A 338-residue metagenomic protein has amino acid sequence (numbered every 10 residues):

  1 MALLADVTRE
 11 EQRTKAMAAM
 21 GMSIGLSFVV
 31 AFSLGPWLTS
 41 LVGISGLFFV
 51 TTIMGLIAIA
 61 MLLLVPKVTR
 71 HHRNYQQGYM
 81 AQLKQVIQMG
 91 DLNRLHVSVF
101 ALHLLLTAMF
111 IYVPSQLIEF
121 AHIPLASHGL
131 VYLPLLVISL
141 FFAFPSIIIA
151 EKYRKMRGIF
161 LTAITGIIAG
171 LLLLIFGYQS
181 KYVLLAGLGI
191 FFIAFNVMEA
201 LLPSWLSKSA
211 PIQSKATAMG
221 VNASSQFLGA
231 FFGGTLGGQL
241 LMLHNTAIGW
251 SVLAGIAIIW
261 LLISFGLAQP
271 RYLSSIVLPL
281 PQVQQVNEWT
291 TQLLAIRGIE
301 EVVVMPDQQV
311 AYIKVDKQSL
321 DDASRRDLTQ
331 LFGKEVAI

Functional and structural regions predicted by a protein language model:
M1-I24: Cytoplasmic helix-loop-helix junction between adjacent transmembrane helices in 12-TM secondary transporters
M1-T8, V197-A210: Intracellular juxtamembrane helix-capping segments at the cytosolic ends of symmetry-related transmembrane helices
M20-L63: Helix-loop-helix hairpin linking two adjacent transmembrane segments in secondary transporters
I53-H71, W260-A268: C-terminal membrane-cytosol helix-exit motif in multi-pass small-molecule transporters
P66-S98: Juxtamembrane intracellular "pre-TM" segments in multi-pass secondary transporters
I111-S127: Short amphipathic helix-loop junctions that connect adjacent transmembrane helices in Major Facilitator Superfamily/SLC
F142-K155: Helix-to-loop junctions at the C-terminal end of transmembrane segments in multipass secondary transporters
G158-L172: Structural signature of the two symmetry-related core transmembrane helices
